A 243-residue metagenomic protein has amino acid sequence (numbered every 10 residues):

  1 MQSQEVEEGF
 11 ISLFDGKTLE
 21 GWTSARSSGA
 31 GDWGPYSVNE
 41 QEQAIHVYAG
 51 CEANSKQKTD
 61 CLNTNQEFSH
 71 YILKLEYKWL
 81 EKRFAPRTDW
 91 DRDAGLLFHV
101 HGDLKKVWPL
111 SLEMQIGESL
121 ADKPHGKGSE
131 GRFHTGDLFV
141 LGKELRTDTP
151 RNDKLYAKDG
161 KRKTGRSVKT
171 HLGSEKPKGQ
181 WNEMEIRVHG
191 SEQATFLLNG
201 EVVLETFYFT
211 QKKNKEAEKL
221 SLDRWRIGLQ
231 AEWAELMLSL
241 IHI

Functional and structural regions predicted by a protein language model:
M1-L240: Carbohydrate-interacting regions of secretory-pathway proteins
